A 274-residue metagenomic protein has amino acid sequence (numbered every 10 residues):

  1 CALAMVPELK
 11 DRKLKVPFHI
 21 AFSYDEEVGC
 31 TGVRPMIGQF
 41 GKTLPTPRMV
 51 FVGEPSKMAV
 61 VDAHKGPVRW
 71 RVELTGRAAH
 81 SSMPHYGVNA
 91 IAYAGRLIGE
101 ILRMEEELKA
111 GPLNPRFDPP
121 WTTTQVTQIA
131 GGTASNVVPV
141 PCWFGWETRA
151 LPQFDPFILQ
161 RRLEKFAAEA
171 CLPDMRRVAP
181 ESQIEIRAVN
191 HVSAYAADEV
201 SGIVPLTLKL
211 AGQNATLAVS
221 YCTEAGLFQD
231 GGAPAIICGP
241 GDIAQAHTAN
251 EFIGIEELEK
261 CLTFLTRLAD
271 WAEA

Functional and structural regions predicted by a protein language model:
C1, D25, E147, L151: Residue-level recognition of the GNAT/N-acetyltransferase active site
L3-R69, E273: Acidic/histidine-rich catalytic neighborhood of metal-dependent amide-processing enzymes
D62, R69-A274: Metal-dependent amide/peptide-bond hydrolase catalytic core, centered on the "pita-bread" metallohydrolase fold
